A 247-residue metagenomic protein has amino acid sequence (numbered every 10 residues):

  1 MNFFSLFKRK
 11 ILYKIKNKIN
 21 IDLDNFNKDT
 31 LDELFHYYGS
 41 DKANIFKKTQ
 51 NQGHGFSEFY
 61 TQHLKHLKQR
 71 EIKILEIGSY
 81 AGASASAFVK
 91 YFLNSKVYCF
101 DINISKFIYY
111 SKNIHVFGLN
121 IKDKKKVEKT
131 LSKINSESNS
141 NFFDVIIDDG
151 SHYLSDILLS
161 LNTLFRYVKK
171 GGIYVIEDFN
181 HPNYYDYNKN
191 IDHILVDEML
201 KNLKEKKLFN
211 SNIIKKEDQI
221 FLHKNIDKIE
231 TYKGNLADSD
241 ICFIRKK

Functional and structural regions predicted by a protein language model:
M1-I147, S151-I176, N180-K247: A short alpha-helical cap/connector motif
